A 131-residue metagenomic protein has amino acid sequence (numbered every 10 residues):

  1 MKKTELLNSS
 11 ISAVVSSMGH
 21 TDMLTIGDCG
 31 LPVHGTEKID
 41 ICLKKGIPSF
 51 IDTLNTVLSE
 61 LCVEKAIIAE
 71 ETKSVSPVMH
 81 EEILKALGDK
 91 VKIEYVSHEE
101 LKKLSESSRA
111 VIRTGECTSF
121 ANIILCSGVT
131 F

Functional and structural regions predicted by a protein language model:
M1-L43: Long, hydrophobic N-terminal alpha-helical segment
S10-S17, T56, E82, N122-L125: Alpha-helical scaffold segments in soluble metabolic enzymes
G19-D22, T36, C62-E64, E106-S108 (+1 more regions): Short coil/turn connectors at secondary-structure junctions
L24-G27, I68, V91-S97, I112-T114 (+1 more regions): General beta-strand structural signal in soluble alpha/beta enzymes
I39-K65: A phosphate-binding glycine/aspartate-rich beta-alpha loop in the early core of alpha/beta enzymes
V57-L101: Mid-chain, well-packed structural core segment of small domains
H98-L104, S108-I112: RNase H-like (RuvC/DEDD) metal-dependent nuclease/polynucleotide-processing core
R109-F131: C-terminal edge-of-domain segments
